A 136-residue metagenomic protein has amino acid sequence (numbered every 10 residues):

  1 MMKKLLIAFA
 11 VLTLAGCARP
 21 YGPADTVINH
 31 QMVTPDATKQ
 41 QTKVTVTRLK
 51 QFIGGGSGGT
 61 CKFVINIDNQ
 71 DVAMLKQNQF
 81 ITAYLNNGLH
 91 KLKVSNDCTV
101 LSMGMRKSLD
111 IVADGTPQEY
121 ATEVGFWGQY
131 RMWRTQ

Functional and structural regions predicted by a protein language model:
M1-R19: Sec-dependent bacterial lipoprotein signal peptides
C17-Q136: Short loop/turn and low-complexity linker motifs enriched in small/turn-promoting residues
